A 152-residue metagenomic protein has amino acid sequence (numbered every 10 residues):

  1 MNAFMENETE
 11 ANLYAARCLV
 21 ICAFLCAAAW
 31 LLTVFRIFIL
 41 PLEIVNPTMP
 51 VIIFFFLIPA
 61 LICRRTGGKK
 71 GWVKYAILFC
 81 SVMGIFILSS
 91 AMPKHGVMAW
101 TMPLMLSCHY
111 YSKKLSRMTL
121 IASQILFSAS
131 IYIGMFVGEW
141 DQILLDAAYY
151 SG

Functional and structural regions predicted by a protein language model:
M1-E10: Short, Lys/Arg-rich, polar N-terminal cytosolic tail immediately upstream of the first transmembrane signal-anchor
F4, I87, C108-H109: General secondary-structure edge motif
Y14-M92, A99-M105, S123-F127: Hydrophobic transmembrane alpha-helices and their membrane-interface boundaries in multi-pass, membrane-anchored
V73-K74, L78, V97, Q142 (+1 more regions): Residue-level signature of transmembrane alpha-helical entry/exit and packing/kink sites in multi-pass membrane
S89-H95, Y111-L115: Transmembrane helix interruption/hinge and helix-loop junction motifs
H109, K114-T119, Q124, S128-G152: N-terminal membrane insertion elements
